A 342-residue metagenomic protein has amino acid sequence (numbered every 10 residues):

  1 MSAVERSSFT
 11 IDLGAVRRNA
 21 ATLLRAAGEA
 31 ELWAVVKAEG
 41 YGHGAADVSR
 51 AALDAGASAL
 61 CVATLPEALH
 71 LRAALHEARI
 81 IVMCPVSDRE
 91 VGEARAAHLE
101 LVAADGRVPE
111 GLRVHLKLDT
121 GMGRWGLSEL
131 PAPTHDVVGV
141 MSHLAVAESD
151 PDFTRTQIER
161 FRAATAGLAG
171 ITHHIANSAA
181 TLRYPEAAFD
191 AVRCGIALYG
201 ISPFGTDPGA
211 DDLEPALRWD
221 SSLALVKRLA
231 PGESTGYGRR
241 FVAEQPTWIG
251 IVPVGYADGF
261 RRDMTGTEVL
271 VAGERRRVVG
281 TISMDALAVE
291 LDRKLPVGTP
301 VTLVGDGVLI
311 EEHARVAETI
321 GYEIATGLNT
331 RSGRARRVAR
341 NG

Functional and structural regions predicted by a protein language model:
M1-A21, R25, E67, V86 (+3 more regions): Active-site anion/phosphate-binding pocket segments in diverse small-molecule metabolic enzymes
A3, S7-R18, G28-H174, A188: Active-site-proximal beta-alpha core segment in soluble small-molecule metabolic enzymes
